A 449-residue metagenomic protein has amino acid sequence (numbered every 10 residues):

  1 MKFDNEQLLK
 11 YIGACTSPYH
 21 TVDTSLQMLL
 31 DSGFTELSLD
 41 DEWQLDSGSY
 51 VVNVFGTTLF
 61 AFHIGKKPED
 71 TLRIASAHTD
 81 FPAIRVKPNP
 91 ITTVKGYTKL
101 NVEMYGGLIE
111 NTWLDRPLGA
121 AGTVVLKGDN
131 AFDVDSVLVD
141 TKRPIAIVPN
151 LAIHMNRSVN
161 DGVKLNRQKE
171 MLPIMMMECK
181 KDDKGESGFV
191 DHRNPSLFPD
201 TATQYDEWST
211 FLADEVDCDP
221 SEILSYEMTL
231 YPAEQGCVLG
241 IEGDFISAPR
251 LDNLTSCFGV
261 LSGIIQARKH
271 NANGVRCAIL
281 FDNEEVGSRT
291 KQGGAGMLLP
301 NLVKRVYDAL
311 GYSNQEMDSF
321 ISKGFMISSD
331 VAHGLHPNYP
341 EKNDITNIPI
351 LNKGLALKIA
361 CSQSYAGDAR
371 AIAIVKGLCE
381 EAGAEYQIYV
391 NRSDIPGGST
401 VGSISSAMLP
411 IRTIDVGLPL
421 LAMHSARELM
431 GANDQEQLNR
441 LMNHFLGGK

Functional and structural regions predicted by a protein language model:
M1-K449: N-terminal hydrophobic/helix-forming segments and targeting peptides
